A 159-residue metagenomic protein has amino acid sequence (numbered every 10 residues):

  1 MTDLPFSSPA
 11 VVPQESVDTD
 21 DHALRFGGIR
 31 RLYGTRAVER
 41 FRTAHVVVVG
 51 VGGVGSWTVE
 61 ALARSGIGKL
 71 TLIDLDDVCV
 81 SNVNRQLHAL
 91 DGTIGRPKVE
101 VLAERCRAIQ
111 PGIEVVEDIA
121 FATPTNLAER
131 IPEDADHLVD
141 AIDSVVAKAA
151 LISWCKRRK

Functional and structural regions predicted by a protein language model:
M1-V46: N-terminal charged helix/coil linker that caps or initiates catalytic domains
P13-Q14, I67-Q110: Glycine-rich phosphate-binding loop and adjoining beta1-alpha1-beta2 segment of Rossmann-like nucleotide-binding folds
R42-A63, K69-D74: Glycine-rich adenosine-cofactor-binding loop
V54-V59, V80, S144-A150: Short glycine/serine/threonine-rich phosphate/pyrophosphate-binding segments that cradle anionic phosphate groups
G92, I113-A122: Conserved SAM-binding strand-loop segment of SAM-dependent methyltransferases
T125-D134: Short amphipathic alpha-helix with an adjacent loop that forms part of the alpha/beta core around
D134-K159: Glycine-rich phosphate-binding loop
